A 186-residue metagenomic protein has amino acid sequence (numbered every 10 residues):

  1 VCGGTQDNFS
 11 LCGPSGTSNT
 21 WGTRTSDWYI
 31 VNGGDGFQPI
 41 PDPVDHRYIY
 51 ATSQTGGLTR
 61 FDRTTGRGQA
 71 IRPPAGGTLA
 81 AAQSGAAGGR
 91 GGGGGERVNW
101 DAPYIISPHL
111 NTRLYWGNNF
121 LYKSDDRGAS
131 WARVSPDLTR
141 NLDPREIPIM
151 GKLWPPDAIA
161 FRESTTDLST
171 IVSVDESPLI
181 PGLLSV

Functional and structural regions predicted by a protein language model:
V1-V186: Beta-propeller blade termini and top-face loops
